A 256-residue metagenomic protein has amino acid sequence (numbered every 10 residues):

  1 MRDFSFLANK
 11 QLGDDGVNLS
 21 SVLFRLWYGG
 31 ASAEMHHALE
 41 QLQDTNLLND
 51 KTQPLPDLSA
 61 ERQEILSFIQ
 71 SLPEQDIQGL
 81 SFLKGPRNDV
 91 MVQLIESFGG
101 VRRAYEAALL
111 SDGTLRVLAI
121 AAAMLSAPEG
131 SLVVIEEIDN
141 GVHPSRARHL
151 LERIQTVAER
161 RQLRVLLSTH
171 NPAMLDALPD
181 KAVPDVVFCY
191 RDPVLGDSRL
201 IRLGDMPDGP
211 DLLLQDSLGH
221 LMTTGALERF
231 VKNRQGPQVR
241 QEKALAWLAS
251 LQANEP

Functional and structural regions predicted by a protein language model:
M1-V117, A123-P128, D216-P256: Phosphate-coordinating catalytic segments in nucleotide- and nucleic-acid-processing enzymes
F68-L72, G141, R153, V157: Generic, well-ordered alpha-helical scaffold segments in large soluble proteins
S111-T114, A147, N171: Alpha-helical structural signal
A119-A121, L151-E152: A cross-family signal for key residues in well-ordered alpha-helices that form functional helical elements
S131-L132: The start of beta-strands in P-loop NTPase/AAA+ ATPase cores
E136-E137: Walker B catalytic acidic pair
H149-P256: C-terminal lobe/lid and adjacent interdomain/linker elements of RecA-like ASCE P-loop ATPase modules
